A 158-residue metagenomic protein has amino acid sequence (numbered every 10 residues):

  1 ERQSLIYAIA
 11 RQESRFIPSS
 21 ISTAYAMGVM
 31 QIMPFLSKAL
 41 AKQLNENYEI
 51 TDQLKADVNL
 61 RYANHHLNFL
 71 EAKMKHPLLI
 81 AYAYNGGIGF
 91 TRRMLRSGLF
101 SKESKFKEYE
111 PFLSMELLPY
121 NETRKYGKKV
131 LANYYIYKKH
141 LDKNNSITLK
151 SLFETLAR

Functional and structural regions predicted by a protein language model:
E1-R158: Catalytic glycan-binding domains that act on GlcNAc-containing polysaccharides
